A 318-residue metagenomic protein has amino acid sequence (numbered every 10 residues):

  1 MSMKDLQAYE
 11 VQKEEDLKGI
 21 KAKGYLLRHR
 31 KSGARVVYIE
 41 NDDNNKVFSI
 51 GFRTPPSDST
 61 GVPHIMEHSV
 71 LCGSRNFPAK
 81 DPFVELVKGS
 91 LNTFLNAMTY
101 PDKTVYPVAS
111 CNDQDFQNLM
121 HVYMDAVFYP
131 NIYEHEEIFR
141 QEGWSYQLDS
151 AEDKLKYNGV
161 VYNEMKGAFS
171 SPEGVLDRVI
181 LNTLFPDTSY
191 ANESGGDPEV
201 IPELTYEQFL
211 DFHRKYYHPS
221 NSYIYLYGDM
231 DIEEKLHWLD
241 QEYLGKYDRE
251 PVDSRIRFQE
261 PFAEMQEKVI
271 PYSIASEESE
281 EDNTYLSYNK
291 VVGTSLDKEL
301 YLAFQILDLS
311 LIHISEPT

Functional and structural regions predicted by a protein language model:
M1-Q7, P55, S69, G73-A263 (+2 more regions): Charge-rich, well-structured scaffold segments of protease-associated domains
S2-D42: N- or domain-start disorder-to-order transition segments that initiate the globular core
A34, Y38, K46-I50, F83 (+1 more regions): Active-/binding-site microenvironments in catalytic and ligand-binding cores
F52-T60: Short pre-active-site segment immediately N-terminal to the catalytic Zn-binding motif
T60, H64-C72: Active-site recognition of the HExxH zinc-binding catalytic motif
P63, A303-F304: Alpha-helical transmembrane segments of multi-pass inner-membrane proteins, especially transporters/permeases
M265-A275: Short, low-order "capping/linker" segments at domain edges
